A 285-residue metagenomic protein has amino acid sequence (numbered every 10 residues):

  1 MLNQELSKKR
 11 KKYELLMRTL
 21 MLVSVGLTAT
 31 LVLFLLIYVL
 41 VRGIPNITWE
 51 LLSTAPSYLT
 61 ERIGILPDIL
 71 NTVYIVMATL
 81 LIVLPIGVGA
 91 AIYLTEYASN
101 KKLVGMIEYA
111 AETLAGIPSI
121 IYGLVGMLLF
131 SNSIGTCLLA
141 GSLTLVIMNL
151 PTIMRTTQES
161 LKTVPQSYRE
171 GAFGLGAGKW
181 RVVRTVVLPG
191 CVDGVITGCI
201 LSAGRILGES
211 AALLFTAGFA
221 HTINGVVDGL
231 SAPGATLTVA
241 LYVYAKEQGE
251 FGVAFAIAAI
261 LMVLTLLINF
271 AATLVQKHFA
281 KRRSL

Functional and structural regions predicted by a protein language model:
M1-V25, A272-L285: Transmembrane alpha-helical segments of polytopic membrane transport and secretion proteins
L2-L20, I37-T79, N100, V243-F251: Periplasmic/extracellular loop-to-transmembrane helix junction in inner-membrane transport proteins
T30, T72, V76, L80-I92 (+9 more regions): Hydrophobic positions within alpha-helical transmembrane segments of bacterial inner-membrane proteins
P56-I63, L213-V263: Interhelical loop and adjacent transmembrane-helix boundary motif in polytopic membrane transport permeases
L70-I75, T79, A111-A115, K162 (+5 more regions): Alpha-helical transmembrane segments of multi-pass membrane proteins
V88-K101, G105-E108, I134-V187, T197-S202: Membrane-cytosol interface at the C-terminal ends of specific transmembrane alpha-helices in multi-pass membrane
E112-M148: Generic hydrophobic transmembrane alpha-helix motif, especially the helices
Q158, K162, I200, V239-L285: C-terminal transmembrane helix and the adjacent membrane-cytosol boundary/short C-terminal tail of inner/organellar
